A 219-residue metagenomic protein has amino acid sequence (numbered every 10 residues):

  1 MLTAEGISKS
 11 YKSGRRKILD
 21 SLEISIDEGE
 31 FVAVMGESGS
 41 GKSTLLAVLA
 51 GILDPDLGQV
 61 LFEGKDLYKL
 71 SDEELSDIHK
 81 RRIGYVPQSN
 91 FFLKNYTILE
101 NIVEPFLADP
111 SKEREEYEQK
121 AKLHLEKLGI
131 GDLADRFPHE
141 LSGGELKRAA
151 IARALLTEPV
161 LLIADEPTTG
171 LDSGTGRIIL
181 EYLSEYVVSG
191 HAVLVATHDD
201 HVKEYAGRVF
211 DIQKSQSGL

Functional and structural regions predicted by a protein language model:
M1-A4, K9-S21: A short, flexible loop at the N-terminus of ABC-type nucleotide-binding domains that lies
A50: Helix-to-loop junction immediately C-terminal to a conserved catalytic motif
G58-D66: Conserved ABC transporter NBD signature motif
Y96-E104: Short coil-to-helix segment of the ABC ATPase nucleotide-binding domain corresponding to the Q-loop/switch region
F137-L141, E145: Conserved ABC ATPase signature
L156-V160: A short, proline-enriched helix->beta-strand linker immediately N-terminal to the Walker B motif in ABC-type P-loop
L162-D165: Catalytic Walker B motif of ABC-type/P-loop ATPase nucleotide-binding domains
